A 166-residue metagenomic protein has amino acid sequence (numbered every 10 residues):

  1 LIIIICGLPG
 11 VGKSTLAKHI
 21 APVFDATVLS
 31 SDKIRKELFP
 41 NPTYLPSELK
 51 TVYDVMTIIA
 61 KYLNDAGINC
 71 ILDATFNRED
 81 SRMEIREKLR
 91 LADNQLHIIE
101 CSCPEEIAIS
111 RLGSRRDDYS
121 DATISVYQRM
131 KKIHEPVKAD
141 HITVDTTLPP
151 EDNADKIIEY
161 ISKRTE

Functional and structural regions predicted by a protein language model:
I2: Walker A (P-loop) ATP-phosphate-binding motif of ABC ATPase nucleotide-binding domains
I5: Hydrophobic anchor at the beta1->P-loop junction of P-loop NTPases
P9: The conserved Walker
G12: Conserved glycine(s) of the Walker
T15-A66: Conserved substrate/cofactor phosphate-moiety recognition/catalytic segment in nucleotide-dependent phosphotransferases
T51-A92, L96: Glycine-rich phosphate-binding loop used to anchor ATP phosphates in small-molecule kinases, encompassing both
A92-R111, V144: Conserved phosphate-donor/acceptor-positioning beta-strand/loop module used by diverse small-molecule
S114-K156: Small-molecule kinase domains that catalyze NTP-dependent phosphoryl transfer to phosphate-bearing small molecules
